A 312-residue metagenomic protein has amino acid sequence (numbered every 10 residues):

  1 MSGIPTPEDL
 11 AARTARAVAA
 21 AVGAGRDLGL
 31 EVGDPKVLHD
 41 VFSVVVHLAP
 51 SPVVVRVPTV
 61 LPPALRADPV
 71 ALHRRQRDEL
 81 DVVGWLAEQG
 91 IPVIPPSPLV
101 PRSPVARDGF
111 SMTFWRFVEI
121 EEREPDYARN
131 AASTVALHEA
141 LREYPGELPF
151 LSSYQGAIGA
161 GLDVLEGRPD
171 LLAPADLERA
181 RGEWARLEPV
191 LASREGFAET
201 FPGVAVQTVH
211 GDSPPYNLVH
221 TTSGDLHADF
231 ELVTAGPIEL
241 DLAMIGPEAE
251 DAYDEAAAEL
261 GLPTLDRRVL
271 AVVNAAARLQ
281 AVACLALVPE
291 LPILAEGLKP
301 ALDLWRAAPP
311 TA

Functional and structural regions predicted by a protein language model:
M1-V32: Juxta-kinase regulatory segment immediately upstream of eukaryotic protein kinase catalytic domains
S2, E121-G182, V206: A cross-family kinase active-site recognition segment
S2-D9, S152, G161-L171, A283-A312: ATP/Mg2+ or Mg2+-diphosphate-binding catalytic cores that bind nucleotide phosphates or diphosphates via glycine-rich
A11-A19, V57-D108, E124-A132, A136: A conserved alpha-helical element in kinase catalytic cores
L28-A49: ATP-binding glycine-rich phosphate-binding loop
T59-P63, D108-E124, D163-P174, R278-E296: A glycine-centered beta->alpha junction motif in the catalytic cores of kinase/phosphotransferase enzymes
T208, V219-A271: Active-site Asp-x-Gly
D212, Y216-L218: Catalytic-loop signature of eukaryotic-like protein kinases
